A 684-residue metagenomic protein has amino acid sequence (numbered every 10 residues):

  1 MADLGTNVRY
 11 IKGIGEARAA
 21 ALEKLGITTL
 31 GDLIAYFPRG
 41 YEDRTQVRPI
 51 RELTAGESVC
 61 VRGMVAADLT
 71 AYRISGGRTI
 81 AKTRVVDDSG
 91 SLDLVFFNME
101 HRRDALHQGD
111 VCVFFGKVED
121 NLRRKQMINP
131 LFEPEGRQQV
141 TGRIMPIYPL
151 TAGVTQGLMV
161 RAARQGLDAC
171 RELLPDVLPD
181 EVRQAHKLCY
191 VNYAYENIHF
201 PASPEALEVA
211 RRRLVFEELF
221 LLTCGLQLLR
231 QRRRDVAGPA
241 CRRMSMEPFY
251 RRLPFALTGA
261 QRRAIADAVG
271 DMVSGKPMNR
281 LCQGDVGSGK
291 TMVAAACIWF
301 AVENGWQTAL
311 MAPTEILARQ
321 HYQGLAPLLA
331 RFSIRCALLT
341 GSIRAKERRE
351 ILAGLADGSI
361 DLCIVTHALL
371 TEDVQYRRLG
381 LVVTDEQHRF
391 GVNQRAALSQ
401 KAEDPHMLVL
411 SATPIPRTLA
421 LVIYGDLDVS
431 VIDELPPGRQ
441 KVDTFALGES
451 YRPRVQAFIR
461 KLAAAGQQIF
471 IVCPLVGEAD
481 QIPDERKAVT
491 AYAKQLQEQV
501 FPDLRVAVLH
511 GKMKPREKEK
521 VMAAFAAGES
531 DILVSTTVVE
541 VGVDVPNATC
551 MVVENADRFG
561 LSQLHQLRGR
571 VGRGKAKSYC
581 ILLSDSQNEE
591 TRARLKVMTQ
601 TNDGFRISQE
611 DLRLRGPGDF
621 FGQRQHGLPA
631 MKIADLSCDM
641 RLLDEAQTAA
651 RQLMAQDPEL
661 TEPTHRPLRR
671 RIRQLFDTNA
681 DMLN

Functional and structural regions predicted by a protein language model:
M1-I11, A20, L221-L222, R232: Long, highly charged, low-complexity intrinsically disordered interaction regions that mediate electrostatic DNA/RNA
Y36-A66: OB-fold nucleic-acid-binding modules
M64, K117-V118, G225, A556 (+1 more regions): Short, surface-exposed secondary-structure boundary micro-motifs
A71-R252: Upstream accessory/linker segments immediately N-terminal to the RecA-like ATPase cores of bacterial MutS and a subset
R234-A237, P277-K596, Q656-E659, N684: Inter-lobe coupling/hinge segments of SF2-like helicase ATPases
F255-M278, M292: N-terminal pre-P-loop "Q-motif" helix
Q587-N684: C-terminal accessory region of SF2 helicases/translocases
